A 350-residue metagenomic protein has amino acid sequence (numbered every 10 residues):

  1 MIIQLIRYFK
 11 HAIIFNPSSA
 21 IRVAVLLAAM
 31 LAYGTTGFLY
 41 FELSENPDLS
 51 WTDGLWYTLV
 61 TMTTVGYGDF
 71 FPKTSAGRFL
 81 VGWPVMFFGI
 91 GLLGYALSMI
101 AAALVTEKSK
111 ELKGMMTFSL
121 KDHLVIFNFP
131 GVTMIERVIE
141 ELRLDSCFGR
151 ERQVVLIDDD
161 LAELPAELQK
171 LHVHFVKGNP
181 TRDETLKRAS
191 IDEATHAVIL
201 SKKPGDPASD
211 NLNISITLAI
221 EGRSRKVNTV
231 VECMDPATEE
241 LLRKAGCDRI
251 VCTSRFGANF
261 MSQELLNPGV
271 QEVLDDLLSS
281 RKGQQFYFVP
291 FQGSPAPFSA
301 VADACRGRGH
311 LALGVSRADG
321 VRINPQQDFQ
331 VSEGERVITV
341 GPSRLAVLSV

Functional and structural regions predicted by a protein language model:
M1-G34, L39-E42, N46-D48, T61-T63 (+2 more regions): Cytosolic regulatory regions of ion transport systems
S50-Y57: The feature identifies polytopic integral membrane transport proteins across all domains of life
